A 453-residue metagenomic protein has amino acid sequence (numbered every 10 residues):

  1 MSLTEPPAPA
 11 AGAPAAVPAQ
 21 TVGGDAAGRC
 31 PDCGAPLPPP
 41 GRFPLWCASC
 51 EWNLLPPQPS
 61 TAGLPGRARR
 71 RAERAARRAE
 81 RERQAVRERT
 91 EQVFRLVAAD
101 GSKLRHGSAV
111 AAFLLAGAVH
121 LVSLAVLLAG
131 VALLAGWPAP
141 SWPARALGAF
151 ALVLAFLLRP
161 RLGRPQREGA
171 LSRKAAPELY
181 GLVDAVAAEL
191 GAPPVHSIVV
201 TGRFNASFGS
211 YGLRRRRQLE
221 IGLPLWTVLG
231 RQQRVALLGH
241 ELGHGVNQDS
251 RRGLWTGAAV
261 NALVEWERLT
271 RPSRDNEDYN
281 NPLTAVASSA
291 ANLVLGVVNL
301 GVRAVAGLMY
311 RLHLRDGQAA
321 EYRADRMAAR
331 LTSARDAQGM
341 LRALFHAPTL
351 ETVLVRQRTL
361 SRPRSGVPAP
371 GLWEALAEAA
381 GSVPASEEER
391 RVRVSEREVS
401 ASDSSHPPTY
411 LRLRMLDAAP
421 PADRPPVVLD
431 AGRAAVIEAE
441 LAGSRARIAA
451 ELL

Functional and structural regions predicted by a protein language model:
S2-Q84, Q92, N280-G317, Y322-R326 (+1 more regions): Cytosolic-facing loops and C-terminal tails of multi-pass membrane proteins
G28, F156-V260, V264: Peri-catalytic and regulatory segments of divalent metal-dependent proteins
R71-A98, T201, Q218-L219, T227: Short, charged cytosolic
E88-A116: Cytosolic-side membrane-insertion boundary helix
D100-R105, R145-G148, V153, L157-P165: Fold-level signature of zinc-dependent metallopeptidase catalytic domains
S108-L134, V264: Canonical alpha-helical transmembrane segments of integral membrane proteins
A125-A151, A285-V297: Hydrophobic alpha-helical transmembrane segments
N247-D275, D325, Q338-F345: Post-HEXXH active-site segment of zinc metalloproteases
